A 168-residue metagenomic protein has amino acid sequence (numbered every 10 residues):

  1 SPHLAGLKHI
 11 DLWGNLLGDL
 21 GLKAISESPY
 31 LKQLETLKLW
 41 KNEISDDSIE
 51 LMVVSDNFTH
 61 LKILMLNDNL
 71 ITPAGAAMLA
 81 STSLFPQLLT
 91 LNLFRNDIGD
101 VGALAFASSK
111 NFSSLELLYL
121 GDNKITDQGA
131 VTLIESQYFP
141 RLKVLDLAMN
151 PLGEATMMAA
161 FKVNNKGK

Functional and structural regions predicted by a protein language model:
P2, G6, A77, S81 (+5 more regions): Intrinsic disorder/low-complexity segments
P2-H9, P29-T36, D56-I63, S83-T90 (+3 more regions): Leucine-rich repeat
G6-H9, D19-K23, L51, P151 (+1 more regions): Terminal export signals
N15, L39-N42, L66-N69, L93-N96 (+2 more regions): Consensus "Asn ladder" position of solenoid repeat domains
L17-S26, I44-S48, V53, I71-M78 (+3 more regions): The leucine-rich repeat
N92-N123, T132: Ampipathic, surface-exposed secondary-structure segments
D127, V131-K168: Leucine-rich solenoid repeat scaffolds
